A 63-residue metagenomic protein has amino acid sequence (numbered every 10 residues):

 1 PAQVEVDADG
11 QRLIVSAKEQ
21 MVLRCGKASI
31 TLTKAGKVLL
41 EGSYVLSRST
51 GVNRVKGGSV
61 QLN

Functional and structural regions predicted by a protein language model:
P1-N63: Right-handed beta-helix
